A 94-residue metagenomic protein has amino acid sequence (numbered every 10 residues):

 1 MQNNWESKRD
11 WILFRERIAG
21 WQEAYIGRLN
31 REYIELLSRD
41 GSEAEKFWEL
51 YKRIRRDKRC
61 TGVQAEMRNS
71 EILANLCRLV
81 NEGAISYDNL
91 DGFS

Functional and structural regions predicted by a protein language model:
M1-S94: Acidic, Ser/Pro/Thr-rich low-complexity regulatory regions and the short amphipathic helical interaction modules they
